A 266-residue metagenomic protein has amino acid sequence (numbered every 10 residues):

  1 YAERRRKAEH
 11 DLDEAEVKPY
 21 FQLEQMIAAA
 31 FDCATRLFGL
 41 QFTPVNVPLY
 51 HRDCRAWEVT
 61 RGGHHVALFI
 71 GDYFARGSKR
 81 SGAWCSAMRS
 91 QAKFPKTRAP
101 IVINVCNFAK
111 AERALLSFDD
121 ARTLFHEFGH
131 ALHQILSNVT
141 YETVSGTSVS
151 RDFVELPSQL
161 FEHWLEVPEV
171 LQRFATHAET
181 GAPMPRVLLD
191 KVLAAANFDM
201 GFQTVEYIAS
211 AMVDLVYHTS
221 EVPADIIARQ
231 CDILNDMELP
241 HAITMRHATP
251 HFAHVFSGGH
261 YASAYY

Functional and structural regions predicted by a protein language model:
Y1-Y266: Cation-handling catalytic/transport regions enriched in His/Asp/Glu
